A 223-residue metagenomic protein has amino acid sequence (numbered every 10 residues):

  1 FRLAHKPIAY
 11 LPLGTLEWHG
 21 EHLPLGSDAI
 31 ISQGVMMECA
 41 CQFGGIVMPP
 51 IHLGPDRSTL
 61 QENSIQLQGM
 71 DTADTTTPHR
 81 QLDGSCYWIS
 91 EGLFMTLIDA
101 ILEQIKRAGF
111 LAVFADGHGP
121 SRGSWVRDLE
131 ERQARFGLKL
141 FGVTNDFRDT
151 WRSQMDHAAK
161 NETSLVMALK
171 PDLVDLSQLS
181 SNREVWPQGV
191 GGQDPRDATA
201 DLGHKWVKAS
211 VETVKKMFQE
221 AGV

Functional and structural regions predicted by a protein language model:
F1-V223: Extended, histidine- and acidic-residue-enriched regions that form the cofactor-binding/catalytic faces
